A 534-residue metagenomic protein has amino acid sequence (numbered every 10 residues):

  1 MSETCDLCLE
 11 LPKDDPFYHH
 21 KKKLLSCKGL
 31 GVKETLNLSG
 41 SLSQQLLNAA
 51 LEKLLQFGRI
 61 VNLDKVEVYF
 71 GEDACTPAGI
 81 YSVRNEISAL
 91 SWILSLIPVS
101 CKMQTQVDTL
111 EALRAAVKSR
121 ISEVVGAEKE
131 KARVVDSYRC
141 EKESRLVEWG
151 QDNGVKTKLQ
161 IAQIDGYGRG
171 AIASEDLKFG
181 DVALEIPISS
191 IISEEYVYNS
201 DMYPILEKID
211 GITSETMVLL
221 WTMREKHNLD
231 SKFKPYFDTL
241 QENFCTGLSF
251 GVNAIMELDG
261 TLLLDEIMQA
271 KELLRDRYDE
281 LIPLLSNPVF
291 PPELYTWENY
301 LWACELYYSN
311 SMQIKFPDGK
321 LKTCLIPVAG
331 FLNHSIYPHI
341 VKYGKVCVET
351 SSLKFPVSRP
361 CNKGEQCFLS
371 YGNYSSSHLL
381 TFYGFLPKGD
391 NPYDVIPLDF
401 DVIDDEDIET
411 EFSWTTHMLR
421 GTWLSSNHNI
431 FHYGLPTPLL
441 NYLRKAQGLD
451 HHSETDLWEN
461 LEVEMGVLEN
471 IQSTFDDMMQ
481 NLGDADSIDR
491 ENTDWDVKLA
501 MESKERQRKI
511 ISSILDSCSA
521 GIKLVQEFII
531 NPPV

Functional and structural regions predicted by a protein language model:
S2-S190, E195-Y198, K226-V534: Long, positively charged leader/targeting segments at protein N-termini
Y196-V197, M202-L206: Juxtamembrane helix-loop transition sites at the ends of transmembrane segments in multi-pass membrane proteins
P204-Q241: Conserved, structured regulatory domains from eukaryotic proteins
